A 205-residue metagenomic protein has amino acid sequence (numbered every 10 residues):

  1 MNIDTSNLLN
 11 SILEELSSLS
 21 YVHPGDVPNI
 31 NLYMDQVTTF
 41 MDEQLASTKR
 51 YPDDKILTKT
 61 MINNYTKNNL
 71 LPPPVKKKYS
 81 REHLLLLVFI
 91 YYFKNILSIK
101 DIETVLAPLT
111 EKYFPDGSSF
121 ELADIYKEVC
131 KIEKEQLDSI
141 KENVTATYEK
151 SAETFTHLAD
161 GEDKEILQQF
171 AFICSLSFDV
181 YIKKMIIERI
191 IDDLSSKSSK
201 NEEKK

Functional and structural regions predicted by a protein language model:
M1, V37, N201-K205: Polar low-complexity intrinsically disordered regions
N2-K112: Basic helix-turn-helix/winged-helix DNA-binding cores and closely related short helical interaction motifs
P108, K112-K205: Intrinsically disordered, low-complexity, charge-dense segments enriched in Lys/Arg and Glu/Asp interspersed
